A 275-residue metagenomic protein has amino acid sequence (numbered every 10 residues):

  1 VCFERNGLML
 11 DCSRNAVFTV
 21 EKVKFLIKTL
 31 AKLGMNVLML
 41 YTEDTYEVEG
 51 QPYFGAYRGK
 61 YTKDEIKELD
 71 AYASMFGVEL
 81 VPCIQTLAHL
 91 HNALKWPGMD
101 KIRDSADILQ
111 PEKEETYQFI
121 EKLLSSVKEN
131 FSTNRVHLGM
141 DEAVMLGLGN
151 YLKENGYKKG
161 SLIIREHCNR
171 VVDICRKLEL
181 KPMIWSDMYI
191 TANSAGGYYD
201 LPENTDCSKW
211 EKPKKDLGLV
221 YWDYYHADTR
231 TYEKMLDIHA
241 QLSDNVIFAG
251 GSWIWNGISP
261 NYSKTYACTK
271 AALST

Functional and structural regions predicted by a protein language model:
V1-R176, L180-M183, I247-G250, Y262: Feature activates predominantly on carbohydrate-active enzymes
N130-S132, M145-T275: Catalytic-core regions of glycoside hydrolase
